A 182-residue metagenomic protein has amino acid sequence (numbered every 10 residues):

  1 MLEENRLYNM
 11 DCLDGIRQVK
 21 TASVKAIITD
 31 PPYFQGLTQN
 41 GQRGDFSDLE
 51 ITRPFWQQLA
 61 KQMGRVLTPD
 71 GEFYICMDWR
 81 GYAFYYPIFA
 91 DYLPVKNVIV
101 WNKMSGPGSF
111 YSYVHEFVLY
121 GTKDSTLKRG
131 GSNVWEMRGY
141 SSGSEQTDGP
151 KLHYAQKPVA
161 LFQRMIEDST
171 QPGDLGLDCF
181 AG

Functional and structural regions predicted by a protein language model:
M1-G182: Core catalytic lobe of class I
